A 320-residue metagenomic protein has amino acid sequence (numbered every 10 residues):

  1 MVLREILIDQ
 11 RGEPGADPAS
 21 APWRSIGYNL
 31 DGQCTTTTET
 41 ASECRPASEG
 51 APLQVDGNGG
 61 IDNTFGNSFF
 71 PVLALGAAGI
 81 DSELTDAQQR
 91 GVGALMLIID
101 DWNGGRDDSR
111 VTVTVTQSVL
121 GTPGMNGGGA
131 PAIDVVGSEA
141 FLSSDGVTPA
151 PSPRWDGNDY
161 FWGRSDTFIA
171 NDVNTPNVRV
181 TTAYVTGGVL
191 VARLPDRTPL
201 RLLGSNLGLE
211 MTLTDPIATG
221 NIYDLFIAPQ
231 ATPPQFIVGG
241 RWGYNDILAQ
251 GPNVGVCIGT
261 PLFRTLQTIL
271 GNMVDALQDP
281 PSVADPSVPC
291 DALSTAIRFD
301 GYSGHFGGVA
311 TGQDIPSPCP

Functional and structural regions predicted by a protein language model:
M1-P320: Extracytosolic secretory-pathway proteins
